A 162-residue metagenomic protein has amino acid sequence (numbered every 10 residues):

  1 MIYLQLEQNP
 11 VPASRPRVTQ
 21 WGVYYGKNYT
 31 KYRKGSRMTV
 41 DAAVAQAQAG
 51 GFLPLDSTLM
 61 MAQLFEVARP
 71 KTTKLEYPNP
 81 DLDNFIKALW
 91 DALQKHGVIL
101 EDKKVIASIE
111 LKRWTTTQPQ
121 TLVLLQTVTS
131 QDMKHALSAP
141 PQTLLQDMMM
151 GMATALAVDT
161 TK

Functional and structural regions predicted by a protein language model:
M1-K162: Acidic, proline/glycine-enriched N-terminal capping motif
